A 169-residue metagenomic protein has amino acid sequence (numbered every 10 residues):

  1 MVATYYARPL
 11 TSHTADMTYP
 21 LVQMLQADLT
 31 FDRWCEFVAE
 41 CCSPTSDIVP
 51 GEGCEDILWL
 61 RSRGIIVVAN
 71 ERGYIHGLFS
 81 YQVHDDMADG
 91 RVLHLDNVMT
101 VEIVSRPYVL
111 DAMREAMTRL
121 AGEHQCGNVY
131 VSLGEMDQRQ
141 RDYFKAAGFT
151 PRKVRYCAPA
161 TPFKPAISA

Functional and structural regions predicted by a protein language model:
M1-E36: Short amphipathic alpha-helix that is part of the acyltransferase structural core
C41-V67, H94: A short helix-loop-beta-strand connector motif used in the catalytic cores of GNAT acetyltransferases and, in some
V67, G73-V83: Conserved beta-strand in the GNAT
D85-L95, T150-R152: A conserved beta-turn-beta hairpin within the catalytic core of GNAT-like acetyltransferases that forms part
D96-R106: A short, internal acetyl-CoA/4′-phosphopantetheine-binding micro-motif in the GNAT/acyltransferase core
S105-R119: Conserved acetyl-CoA-binding loop-helix of GNAT-fold acetyltransferases
E115, G134-V154, A158, K164: Conserved active-site alpha-helix within GNAT-family acetyltransferase domains
A121-L133: Conserved GNAT acetyl-CoA-binding A-motif
